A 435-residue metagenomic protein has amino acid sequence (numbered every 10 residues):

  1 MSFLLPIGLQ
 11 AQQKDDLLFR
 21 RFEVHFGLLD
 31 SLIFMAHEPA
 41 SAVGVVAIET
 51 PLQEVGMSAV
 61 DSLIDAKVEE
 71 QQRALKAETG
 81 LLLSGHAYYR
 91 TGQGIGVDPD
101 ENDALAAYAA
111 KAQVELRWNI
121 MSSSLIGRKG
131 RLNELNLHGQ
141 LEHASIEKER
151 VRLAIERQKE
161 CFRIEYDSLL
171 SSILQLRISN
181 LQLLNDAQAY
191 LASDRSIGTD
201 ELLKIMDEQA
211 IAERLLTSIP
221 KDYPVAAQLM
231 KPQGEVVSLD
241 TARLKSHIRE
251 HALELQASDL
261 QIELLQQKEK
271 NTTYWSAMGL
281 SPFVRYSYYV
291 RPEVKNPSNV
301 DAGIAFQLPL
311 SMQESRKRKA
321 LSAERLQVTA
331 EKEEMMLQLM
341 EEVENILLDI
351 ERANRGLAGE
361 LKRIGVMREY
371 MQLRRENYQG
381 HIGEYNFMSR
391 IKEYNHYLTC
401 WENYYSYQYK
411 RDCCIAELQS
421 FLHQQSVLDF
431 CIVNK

Functional and structural regions predicted by a protein language model:
M1-P6: Bacterial N-terminal signal peptides
I7-A11: Sec/Tat signal peptide C-region and signal peptidase I cleavage site
Q12-A47, E235-H247, W401-K435: Acidic, low-complexity, intrinsically disordered peripheral segments
Q13-R20, G27, I146-Q256, I346-N354 (+1 more regions): Periplasmic alpha-helical coiled-coil/stalk elements that build and connect Gram-negative outer-membrane
L32-A40, V45-L81, P224-V284, F430-K435: Amphipathic alpha-helical coiled-coil scaffold segments and their short linker/junction regions
V55, S62, K67-S84, G96 (+6 more regions): A glycine-/polar-enriched beta->alpha junction
V60-L75, E149, L153-L176, L183 (+5 more regions): Amphipathic alpha-helical coiled-coil segments
Y89-I95, I120-S122, S168, Y286-P292 (+2 more regions): Transmembrane beta-strands of outer-membrane beta-barrel pores
